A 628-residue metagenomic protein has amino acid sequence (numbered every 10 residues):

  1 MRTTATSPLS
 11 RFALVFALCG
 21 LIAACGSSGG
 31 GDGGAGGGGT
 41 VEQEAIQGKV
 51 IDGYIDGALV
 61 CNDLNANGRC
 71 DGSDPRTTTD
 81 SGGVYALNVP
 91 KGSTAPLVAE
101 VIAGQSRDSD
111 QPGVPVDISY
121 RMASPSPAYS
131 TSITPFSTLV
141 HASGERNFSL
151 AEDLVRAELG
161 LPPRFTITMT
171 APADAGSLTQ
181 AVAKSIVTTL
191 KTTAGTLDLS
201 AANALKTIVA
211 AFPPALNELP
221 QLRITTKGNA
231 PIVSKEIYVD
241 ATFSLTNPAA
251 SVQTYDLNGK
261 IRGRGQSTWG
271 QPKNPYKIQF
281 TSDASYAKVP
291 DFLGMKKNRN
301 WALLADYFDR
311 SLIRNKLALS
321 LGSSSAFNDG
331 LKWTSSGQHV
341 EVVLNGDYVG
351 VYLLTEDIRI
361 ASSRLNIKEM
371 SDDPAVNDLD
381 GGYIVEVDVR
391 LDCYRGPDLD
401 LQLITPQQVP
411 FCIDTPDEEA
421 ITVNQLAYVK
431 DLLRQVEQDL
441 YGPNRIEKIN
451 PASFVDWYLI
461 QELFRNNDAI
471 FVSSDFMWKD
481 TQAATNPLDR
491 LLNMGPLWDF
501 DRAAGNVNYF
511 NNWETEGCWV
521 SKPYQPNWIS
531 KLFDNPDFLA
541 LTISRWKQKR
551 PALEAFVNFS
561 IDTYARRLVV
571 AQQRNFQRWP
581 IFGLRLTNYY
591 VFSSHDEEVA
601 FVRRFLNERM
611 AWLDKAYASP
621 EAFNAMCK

Functional and structural regions predicted by a protein language model:
R2-L14: Bacterial N-terminal signal peptides that target proteins for export
A13-A23: Bacterial N-terminal signal peptides
C25-A215: Feature for extracytoplasmic/surface-facing segments of secreted or surface-associated proteins, emphasizing
P213-Q221, G228-I232, Y255-L257, G265-S267 (+4 more regions): Middle-to-C-terminal accessory/interaction subdomains
P214-L317: Conserved NTP-binding catalytic cores of kinases and kinase-like/nucleotidyltransferase enzymes across multiple kinase
F243-A249, I313-G330, N424, Q438-Y441: Zn2+-dependent metallopeptidase catalytic core
Q279-S285, D291, K296-Y307, G330-W333 (+1 more regions): Internal "kinase-insert"/substrate-recognition segments embedded within catalytic cores of ATP-dependent enzymes
S325-E341, N466: Short, well-structured beta-strand/strand-turn elements
